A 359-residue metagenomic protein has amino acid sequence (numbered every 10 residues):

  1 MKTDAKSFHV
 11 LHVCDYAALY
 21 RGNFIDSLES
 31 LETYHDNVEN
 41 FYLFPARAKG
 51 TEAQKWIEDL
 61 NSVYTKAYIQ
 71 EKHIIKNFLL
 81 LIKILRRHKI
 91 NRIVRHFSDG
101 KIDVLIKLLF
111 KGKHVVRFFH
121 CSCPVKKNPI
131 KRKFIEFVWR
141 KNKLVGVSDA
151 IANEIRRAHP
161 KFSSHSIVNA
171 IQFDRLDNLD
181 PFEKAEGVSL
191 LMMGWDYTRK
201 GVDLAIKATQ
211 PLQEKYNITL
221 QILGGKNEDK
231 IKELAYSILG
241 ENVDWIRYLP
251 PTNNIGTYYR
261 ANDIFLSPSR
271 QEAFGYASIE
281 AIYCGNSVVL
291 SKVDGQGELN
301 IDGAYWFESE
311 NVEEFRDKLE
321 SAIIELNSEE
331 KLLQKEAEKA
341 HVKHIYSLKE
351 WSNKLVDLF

Functional and structural regions predicted by a protein language model:
R21-S30, Y197-P211: A conserved mid-protein helix/loop that constitutes part of the nucleotide-sugar donor-binding site
L43-G50, M193, T219-K232: Glycosyltransferase donor-sugar binding loop
R95-I102, F119: Short His-centered aromatic/hydrophobic patch
K232-P250: Nucleotide-activated donor-binding/catalytic signature segment of Leloir-type glycosyltransferases, i.e., the conserved
P251-T252, T257-N262: Short alpha-helical donor nucleotide-sugar binding micro-motif in glycosyltransferases
R270: Aromatic "clamp/platform" in nucleotide-sugar-dependent glycosyltransferases that forms part of the donor/acceptor
S287-L290: Short hydrophobic beta-strand element within catalytic cores of glycosyltransferases and related nucleotide-activated
A304-E313, A322-S328: Conserved acidic donor-binding segment of nucleotide-sugar-dependent glycosyltransferases
